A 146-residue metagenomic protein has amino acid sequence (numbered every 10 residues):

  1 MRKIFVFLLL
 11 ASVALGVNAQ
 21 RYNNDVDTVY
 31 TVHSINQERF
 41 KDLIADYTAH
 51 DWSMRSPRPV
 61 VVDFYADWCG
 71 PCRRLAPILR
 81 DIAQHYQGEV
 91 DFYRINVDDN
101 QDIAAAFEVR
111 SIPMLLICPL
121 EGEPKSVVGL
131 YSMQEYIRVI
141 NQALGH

Functional and structural regions predicted by a protein language model:
M1-E38, H146: N-terminal targeting signals for export/organelle localization
H33, D91-Y93, P124-V127: Structural signal for short hydrophobic segments within the conserved structured cores of catalytic domains across
S34-R58: A short beta-strand-turn-helix
P57-V60, F64-W68, S111: Short pre-active-site segment immediately N-terminal to redox-active cysteine/selenocysteine motifs in thiol-based
P57-V60, G88-D91, L120: Loop/turn elements at helix/coil->beta-strand transitions in domains of secreted/extracellular proteins
F64, L75, L79-A83, Q87-D102 (+1 more regions): Thiol-based oxidoreductase modules, predominantly thioredoxin-like and allied folds used for disulfide exchange
D67-R74, M114: C-type cytochrome heme c attachment motif
S111, L116-H146: Non-catalytic, surface beta->alpha helical segment in thiol-disulfide oxidoreductase systems
